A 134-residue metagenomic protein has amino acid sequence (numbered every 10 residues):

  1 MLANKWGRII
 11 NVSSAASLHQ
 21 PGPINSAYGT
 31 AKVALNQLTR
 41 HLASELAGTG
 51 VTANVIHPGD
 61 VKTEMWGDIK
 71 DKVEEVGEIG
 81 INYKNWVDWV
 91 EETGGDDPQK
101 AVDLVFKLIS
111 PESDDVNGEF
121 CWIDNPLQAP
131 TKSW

Functional and structural regions predicted by a protein language model:
L2, R8-A34, T39-G48, D60-V61: Catalytic loop of short-chain dehydrogenase/reductase
K5, G50, E112: Conserved functional loop/turn residues at catalytic and ligand-binding sites
I10, A53-I56, W66: Hydrophobic structural elements of the Rossmann-like NAD(P)H-binding subdomain that define the short-chain
L18, P58-D68, K72: Short, flexible catalytic-loop segment of classical short-chain dehydrogenase/reductase
I24, M65-I69, T131-W134: Short aromatic-enriched loop/helix-cap "lid" or pocket-rim segments at secondary-structure transitions that line
Y28, D71-E74: Short, hinge-like loop/turn segments at secondary-structure boundaries
A34, M65, K100, L104: Charged catalytic carboxylate motif
V55, G77-T131: C-terminal helical subdomain
